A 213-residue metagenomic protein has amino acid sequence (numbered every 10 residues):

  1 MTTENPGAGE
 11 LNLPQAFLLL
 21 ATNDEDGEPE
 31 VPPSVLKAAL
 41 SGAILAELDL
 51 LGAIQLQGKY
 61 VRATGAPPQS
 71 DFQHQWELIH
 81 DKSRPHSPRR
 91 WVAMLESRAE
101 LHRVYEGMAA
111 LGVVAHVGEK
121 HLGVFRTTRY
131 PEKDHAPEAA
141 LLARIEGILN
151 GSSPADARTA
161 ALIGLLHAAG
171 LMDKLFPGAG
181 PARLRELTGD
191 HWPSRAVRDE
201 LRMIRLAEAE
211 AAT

Functional and structural regions predicted by a protein language model:
M1-E96, L206-T213: Short, amphipathic alpha-helical interface elements at domain boundaries that mediate macromolecular binding
I54, V113-V114: Short hydrophobic beta-strand motif reused across regulatory alpha/beta modules
G58-V61, E119-G123: Short, Lys/Arg-rich nucleic-acid/phosphate-binding segment
A66-R103, G123-L162, M172: Short, amphipathic alpha-helical interaction segments positioned at domain boundaries
E100-V113: Amphipathic, coiled-coil-like alpha-helical scaffolding segments used for oligomerization/assembly
R129-T213: Glycine-rich, aromatic-bearing surface loops/beta-hairpins
